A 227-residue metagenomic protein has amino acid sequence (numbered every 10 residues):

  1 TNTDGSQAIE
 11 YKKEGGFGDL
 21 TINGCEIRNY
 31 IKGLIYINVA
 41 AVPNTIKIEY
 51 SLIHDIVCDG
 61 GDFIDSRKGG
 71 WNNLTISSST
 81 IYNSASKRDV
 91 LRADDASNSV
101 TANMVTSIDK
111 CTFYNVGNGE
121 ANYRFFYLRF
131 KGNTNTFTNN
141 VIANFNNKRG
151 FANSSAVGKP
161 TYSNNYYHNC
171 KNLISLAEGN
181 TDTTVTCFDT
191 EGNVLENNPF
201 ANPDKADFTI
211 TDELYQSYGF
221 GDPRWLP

Functional and structural regions predicted by a protein language model:
T1-N2, F17-N29, P43-V57, W71-K87 (+4 more regions): Right-handed parallel beta-helix
N2-I9, N29-N38, I56-G69, I81-A93 (+4 more regions): Short glycine/acidic-rich loop motifs that flank beta-strands on beta-rich extracellular proteins
K12: A substrate-binding/cap region within the structured catalytic cores of diverse enzymes
D95-S97: Short coil/turn segments at the loop-to-beta-strand junctions that recur within blades of beta-propeller repeat folds
V105, R124-L128: Long, charge-rich C-terminal accessory regions
S155-P227: Acidic, glycine- and Ser/Thr-rich low-complexity intrinsically disordered tracts in extracellular/secreted proteins
